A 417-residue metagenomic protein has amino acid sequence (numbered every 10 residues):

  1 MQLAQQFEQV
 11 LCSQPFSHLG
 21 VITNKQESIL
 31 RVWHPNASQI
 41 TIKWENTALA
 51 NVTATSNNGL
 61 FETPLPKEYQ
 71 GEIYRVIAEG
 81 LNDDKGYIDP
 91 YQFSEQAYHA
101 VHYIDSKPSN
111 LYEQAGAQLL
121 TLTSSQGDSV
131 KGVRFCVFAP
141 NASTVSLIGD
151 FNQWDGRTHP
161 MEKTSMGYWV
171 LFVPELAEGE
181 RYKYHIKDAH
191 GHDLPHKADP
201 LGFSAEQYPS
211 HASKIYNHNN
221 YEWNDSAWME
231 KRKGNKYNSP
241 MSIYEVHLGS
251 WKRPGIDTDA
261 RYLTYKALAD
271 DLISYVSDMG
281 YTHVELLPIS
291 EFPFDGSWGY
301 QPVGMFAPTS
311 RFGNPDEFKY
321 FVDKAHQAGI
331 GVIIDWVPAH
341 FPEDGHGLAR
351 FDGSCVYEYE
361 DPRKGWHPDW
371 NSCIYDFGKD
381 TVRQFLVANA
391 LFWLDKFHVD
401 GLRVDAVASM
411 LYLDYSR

Functional and structural regions predicted by a protein language model:
M1-E27, A50, T55-A139, K163-E245 (+2 more regions): The feature marks proteins involved in alpha-glucan
I29, G132-C136, T144, M241 (+3 more regions): Beta-sheet entry/capping signal
V32, W44, V137, G149 (+5 more regions): Glycine-rich, histidine-containing beta strand-loop boundary motifs that form or position
W33-Q39, F138-V145: Short proline/glycine-enriched turn/loop motifs at strand-loop junctions of beta-rich domains
I40-I42, V145-L147, Y182: Short beta-strand elements bearing conserved aromatic residues within extracellular beta-rich modules
W44-L49, L81, D150-D155, A189: Change "in extracellular beta-sheet-rich domains … of secreted and cell-surface proteins" to "in beta-sheet-rich domains
G202-E206, S226-N238, H247-R417: Substrate-binding/active-site clefts of carbohydrate-active enzymes
